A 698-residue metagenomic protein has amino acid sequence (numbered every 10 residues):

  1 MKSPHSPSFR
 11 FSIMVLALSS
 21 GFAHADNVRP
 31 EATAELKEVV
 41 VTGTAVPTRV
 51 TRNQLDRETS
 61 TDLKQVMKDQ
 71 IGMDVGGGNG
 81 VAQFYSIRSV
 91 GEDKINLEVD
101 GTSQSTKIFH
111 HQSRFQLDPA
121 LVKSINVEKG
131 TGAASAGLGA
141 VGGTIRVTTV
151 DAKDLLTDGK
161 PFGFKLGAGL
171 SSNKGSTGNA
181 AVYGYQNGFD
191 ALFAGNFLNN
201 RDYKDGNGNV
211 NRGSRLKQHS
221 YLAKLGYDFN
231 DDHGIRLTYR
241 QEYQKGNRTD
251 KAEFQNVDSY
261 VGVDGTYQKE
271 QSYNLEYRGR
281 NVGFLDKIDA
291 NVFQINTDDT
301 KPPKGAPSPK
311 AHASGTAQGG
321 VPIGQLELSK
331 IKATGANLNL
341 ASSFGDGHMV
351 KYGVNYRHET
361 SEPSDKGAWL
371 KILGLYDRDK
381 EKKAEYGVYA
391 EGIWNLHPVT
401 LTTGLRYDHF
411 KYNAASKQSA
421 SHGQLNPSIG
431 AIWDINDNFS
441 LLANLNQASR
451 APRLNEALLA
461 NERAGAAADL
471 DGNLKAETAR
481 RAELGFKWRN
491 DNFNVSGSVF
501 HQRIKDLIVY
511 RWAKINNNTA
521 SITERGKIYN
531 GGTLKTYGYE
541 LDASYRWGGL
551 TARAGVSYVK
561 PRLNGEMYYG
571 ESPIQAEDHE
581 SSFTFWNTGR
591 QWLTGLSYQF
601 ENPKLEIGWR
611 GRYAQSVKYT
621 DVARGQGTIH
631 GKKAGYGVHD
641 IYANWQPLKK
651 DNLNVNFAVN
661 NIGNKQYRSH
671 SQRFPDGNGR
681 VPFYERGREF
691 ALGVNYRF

Functional and structural regions predicted by a protein language model:
T33-V66, F84, E92: N-terminal periplasmic "start-of-domain" segments of outer-membrane beta-barrel proteins
K64-S103: Extracytoplasmic beta-strand/coil segments of soluble accessory domains associated with Gram-negative outer-membrane
L117-K165: A beta-strand signature from Gram-negative outer-membrane beta-barrel systems, especially the internal plug domain
A152-D154, P161, S176, A180-Q268 (+1 more regions): Periplasmic-side early beta-strands and strand-to-turn transitions of outer-membrane beta-barrels
R212, D232-I288, N296-I331, L373 (+1 more regions): Flexible loop and strand-edge segments within Gram-negative outer membrane beta-barrel domains
Y243-K245, K251-N256, G367, K411-N413 (+7 more regions): Surface-exposed extracellular loop regions of Gram-negative outer-membrane beta-barrel proteins, predominantly
E327-S329, A333-L340, E381-Y389, L474-K475 (+7 more regions): Outer membrane beta-barrel strand-and-loop segments of large Gram-negative receptors, especially TonB-dependent
N395-L401, F500-I504, T523-V622, G663 (+1 more regions): Gram-negative outer-membrane beta-barrel transporters
